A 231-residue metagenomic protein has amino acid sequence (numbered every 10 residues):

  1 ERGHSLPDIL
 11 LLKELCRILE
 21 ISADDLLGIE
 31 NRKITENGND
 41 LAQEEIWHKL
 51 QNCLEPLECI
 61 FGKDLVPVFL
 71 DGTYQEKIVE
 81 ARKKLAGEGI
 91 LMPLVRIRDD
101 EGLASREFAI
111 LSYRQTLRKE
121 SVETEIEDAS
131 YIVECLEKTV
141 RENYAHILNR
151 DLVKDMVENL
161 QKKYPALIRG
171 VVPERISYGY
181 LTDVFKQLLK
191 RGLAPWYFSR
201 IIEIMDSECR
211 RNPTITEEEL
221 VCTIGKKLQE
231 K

Functional and structural regions predicted by a protein language model:
E1-L6, I29-N31: Recognition helix of helix-turn-helix/homeodomain-like DNA-binding domains that insert into the DNA major groove
P7, L11-C16, L26: Hydrophobic micro-packing sites on short alpha-helices
K13-E14, I21, K119: Generic detector of low-complexity/intrinsically disordered segments and short hydrophobic N-terminal stretches
E20-T35: Short C-terminal boundary/hinge segments that cap the last helix of small helical domains
G38-K231: Membrane-embedded alpha-helical signal segments
